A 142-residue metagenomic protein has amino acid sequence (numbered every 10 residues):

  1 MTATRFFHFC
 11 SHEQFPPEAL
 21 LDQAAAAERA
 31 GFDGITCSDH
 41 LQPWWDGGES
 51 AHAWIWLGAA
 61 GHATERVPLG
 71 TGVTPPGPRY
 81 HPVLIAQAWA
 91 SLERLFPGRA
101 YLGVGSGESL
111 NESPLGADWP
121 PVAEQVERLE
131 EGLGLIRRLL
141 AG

Functional and structural regions predicted by a protein language model:
M1-T71: N-terminal beta1-alpha1-beta2 module of alpha/beta enzyme domains
F6-F15, P78-G142: Flexible, glycine-rich active-site loops centered on histidine and acidic residues that chelate a metal or position
D39, V73, V104-E108: Glycine-rich, histidine-containing beta strand-loop boundary motifs that form or position
G70-R79: Conserved strand-turn element in the central/C-terminal portion of the radical SAM core barrel that lines
